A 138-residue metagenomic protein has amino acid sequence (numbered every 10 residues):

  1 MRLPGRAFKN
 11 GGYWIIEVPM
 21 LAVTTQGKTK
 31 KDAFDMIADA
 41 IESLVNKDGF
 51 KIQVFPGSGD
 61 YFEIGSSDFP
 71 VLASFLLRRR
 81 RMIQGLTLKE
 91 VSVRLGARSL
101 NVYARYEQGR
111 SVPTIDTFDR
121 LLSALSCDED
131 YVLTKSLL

Functional and structural regions predicted by a protein language model:
M1-K51: DNA-contacting interfaces and partner/effector-binding or oligomerization modules in DNA-centric proteins
G5, Y131-L138: Short, charged recognition helix plus adjacent turn of helix-turn-helix-like nucleic-acid-binding domains
S58-I83: A short, Lys/Arg-rich alpha-helix, primarily the initiator
L77, L88-K89, L100, I115-F118: Helix-turn-helix DNA-binding elements, focusing on the entry/boundary residues of the two helices that contact DNA
R81, S92-V93, L122: The alpha-helix within a helix-turn-helix
G85-R105: Short alpha-helical DNA-recognition segment
L95, Y106-E107, T117, L125: DNA major-groove recognition helix of helix-turn-helix
T114-L133: DNA major-groove recognition helix of helix-turn-helix/homeodomain DNA-binding modules
